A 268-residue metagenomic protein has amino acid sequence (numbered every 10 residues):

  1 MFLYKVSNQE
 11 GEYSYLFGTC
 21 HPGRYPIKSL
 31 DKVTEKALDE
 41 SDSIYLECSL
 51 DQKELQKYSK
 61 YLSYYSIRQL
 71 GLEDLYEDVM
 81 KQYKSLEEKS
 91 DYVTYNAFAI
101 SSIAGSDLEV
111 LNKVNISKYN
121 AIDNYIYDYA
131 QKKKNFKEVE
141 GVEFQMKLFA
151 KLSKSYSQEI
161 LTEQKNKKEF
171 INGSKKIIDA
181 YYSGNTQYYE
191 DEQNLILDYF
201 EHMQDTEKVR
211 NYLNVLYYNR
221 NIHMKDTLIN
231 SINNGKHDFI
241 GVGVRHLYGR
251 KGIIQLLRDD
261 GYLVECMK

Functional and structural regions predicted by a protein language model:
M1-Y4, M224: Alpha-helical scaffolding within the catalytic cores of extracellular/periplasmic polymer-degrading hydrolases
L3-K208, Y212: Structured, acidic catalytic/metal-binding patches in enzyme active sites
T206, R210-K268: A cross-kingdom marker for long, charged
